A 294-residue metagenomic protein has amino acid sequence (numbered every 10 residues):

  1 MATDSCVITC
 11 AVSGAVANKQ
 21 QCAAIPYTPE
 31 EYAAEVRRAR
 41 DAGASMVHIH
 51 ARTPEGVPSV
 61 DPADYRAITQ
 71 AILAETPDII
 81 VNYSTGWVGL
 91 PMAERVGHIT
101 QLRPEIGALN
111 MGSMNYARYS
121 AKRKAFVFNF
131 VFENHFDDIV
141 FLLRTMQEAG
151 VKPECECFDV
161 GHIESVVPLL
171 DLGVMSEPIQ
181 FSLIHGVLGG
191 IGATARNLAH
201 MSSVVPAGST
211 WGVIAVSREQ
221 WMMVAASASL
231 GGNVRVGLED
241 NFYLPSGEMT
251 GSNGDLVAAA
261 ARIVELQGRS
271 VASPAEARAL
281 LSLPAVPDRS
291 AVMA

Functional and structural regions predicted by a protein language model:
M1-A24, S113-F126: N-terminal small/glycine-rich loop or linker at the start of catalytic domains across soluble metabolic enzymes
C10, P58-Y83, I139-L142, M146 (+2 more regions): Alpha-helix-loop-beta-strand connector modules within alpha/beta enzyme cores
V12-A33, S84-M92, F128-E133, E154 (+2 more regions): Active-site mouth loops of central-metabolism enzymes
Q20, S45-R66, I184-H185, G189 (+1 more regions): Glycine-rich, proline-tolerant flexible connector loops at the mouths of alpha/beta enzymes
Y32, A39, H50, G107 (+3 more regions): Conserved, mostly hydrophobic/aromatic
S59-E133: Active-site beta->alpha loop and helix N-cap motifs at the rims of alpha/beta catalytic domains
A108-E239: Catalytic alpha/beta core domains of metabolic enzymes, predominantly
V205-A294: C-terminal alpha-helical cap/extension of soluble enzyme domains
